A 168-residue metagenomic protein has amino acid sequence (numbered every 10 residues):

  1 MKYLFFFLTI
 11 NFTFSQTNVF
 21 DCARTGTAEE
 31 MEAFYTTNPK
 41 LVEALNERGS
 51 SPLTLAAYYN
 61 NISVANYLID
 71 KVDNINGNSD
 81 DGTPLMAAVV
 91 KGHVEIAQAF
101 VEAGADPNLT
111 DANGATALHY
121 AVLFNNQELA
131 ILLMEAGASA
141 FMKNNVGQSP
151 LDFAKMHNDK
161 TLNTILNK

Functional and structural regions predicted by a protein language model:
V19, L53, L85, L118 (+1 more regions): Conserved hydrophobic residue in the first alpha-helix
E30, S63-V64, E95-I96, E128-L129 (+1 more regions): Conserved ankyrin/ankyrin-like repeat signature
L45, G77-N78, T110, K143: Ankyrin-repeat boundary/linker signal
